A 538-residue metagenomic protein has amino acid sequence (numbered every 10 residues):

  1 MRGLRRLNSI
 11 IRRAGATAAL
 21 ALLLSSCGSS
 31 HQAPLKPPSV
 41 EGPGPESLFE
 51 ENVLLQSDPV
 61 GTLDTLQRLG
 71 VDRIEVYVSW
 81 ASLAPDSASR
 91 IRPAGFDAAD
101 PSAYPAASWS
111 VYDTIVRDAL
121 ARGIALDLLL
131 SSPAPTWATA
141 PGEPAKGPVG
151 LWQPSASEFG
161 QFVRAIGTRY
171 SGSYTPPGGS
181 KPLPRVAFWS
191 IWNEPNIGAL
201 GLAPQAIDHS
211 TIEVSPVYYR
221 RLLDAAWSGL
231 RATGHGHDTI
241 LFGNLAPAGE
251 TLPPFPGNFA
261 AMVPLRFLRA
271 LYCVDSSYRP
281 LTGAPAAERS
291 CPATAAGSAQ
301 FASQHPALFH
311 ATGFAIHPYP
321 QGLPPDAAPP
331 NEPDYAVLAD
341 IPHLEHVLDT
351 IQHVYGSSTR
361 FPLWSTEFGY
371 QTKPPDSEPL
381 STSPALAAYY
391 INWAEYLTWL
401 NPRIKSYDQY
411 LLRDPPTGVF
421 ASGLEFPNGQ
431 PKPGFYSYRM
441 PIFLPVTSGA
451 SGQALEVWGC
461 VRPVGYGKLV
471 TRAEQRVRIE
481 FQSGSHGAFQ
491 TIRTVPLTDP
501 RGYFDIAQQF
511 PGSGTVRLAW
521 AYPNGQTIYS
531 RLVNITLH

Functional and structural regions predicted by a protein language model:
L24-S26: C-terminal motif of bacterial Sec signal peptides marking the signal peptidase cleavage site
H31-S79: Boundary/entry segment of secreted carbohydrate-active catalytic domains
E46-E51, D72-S82, A125-L130, A187-I191 (+4 more regions): Structural recognition of the beta-strand scaffold that forms the well-ordered cores of secreted hydrolase catalytic
V53-R68, A295-A302, A388-E395: Short, acidic/polar
D58-V60, G160, R164-R185, I207 (+1 more regions): Noncatalytic carbohydrate-binding groove/subsite architecture in carbohydrate-active enzymes
L69-A261, Q321: Substrate-binding cleft and catalytic face of glycoside hydrolase catalytic domains, especially the flexible beta-alpha
R90-R92, R185, S190, P195 (+4 more regions): Aromatic-rich peripheral "rim/lid" segments of glycoside hydrolase catalytic domains that contact and position glycan
G502-F510: Exposed aromatic-hydrophobic patches
